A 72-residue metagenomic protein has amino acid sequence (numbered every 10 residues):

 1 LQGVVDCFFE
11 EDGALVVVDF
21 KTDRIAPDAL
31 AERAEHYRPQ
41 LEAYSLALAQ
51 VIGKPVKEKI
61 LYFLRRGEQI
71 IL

Functional and structural regions predicted by a protein language model:
L1-L72: Structural signature of nuclease core domains in nucleic-acid processing machines
